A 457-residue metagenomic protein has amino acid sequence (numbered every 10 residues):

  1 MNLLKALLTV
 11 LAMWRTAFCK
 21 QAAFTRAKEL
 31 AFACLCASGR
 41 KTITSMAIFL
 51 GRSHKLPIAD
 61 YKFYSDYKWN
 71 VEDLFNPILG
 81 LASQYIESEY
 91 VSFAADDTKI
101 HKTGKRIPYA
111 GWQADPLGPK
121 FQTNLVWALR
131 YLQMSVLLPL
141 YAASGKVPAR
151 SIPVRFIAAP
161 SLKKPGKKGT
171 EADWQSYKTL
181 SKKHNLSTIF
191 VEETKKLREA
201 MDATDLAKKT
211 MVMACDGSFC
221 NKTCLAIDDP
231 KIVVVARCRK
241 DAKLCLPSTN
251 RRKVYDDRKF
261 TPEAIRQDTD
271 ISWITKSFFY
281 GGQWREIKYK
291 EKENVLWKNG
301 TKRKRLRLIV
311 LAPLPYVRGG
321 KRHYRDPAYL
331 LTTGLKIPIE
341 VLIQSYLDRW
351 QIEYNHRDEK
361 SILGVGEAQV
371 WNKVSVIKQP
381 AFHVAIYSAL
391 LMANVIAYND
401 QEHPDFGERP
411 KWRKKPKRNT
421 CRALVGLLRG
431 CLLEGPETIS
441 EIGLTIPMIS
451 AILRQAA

Functional and structural regions predicted by a protein language model:
M1-F18, A27-E29, L50, K105-R106 (+1 more regions): Single, function-defining residue in the core of a domain
M1-S65, V71: Gly/serine-rich nucleotide phosphate-binding loop at the start of the catalytic core of nucleotide/ADP-ribose-handling
R26, S38-T42, K55-A59, W69-P77 (+4 more regions): Generic alpha-helix structural propensity
C36, L50, K68, S88 (+3 more regions): Short gly/ser-rich anion-binding loops that grip negatively charged ligand groups
F63-K163, F279, K292: Active-site-proximal, Lys/Arg-enriched surface segment that forms a nucleic-acid-binding/basic interface patch
